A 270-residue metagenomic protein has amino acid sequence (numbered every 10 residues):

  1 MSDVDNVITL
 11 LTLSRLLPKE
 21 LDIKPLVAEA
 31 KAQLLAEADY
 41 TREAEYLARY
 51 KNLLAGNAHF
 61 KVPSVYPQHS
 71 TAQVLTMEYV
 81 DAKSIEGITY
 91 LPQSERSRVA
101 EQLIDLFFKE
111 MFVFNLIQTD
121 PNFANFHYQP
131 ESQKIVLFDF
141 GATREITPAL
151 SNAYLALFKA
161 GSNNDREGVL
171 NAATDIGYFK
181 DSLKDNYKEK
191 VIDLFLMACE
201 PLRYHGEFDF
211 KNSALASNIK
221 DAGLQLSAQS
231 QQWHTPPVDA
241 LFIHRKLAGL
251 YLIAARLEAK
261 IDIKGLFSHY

Functional and structural regions predicted by a protein language model:
M1-E86, V113-F114: Conserved ATP-binding subdomain of kinase catalytic cores across diverse folds
K19, L54-V62, L116-I117, R166 (+2 more regions): Surface-exposed helix-capping loop/turn segments at secondary-structure junctions
A28, T71, V80-A82, E86-Y90 (+2 more regions): Helix-rich C-lobe and terminal helical cap/extension of kinase-like folds
E43, T76, N122, D139 (+1 more regions): Residue-level signature of catalytic and energy-coupling elements of molecular machines, predominantly ATP/GTP-dependent
Y50-G56, L91-T119: Conserved kinase catalytic-core helix
V74, Q118, I135: Hydrophobic "anchor" residues on beta-strands that sit immediately upstream of conserved functional sites
A124-Y128: Hydrophobic residue at the +6 position relative to the catalytic HRD Asp in the kinase catalytic loop
